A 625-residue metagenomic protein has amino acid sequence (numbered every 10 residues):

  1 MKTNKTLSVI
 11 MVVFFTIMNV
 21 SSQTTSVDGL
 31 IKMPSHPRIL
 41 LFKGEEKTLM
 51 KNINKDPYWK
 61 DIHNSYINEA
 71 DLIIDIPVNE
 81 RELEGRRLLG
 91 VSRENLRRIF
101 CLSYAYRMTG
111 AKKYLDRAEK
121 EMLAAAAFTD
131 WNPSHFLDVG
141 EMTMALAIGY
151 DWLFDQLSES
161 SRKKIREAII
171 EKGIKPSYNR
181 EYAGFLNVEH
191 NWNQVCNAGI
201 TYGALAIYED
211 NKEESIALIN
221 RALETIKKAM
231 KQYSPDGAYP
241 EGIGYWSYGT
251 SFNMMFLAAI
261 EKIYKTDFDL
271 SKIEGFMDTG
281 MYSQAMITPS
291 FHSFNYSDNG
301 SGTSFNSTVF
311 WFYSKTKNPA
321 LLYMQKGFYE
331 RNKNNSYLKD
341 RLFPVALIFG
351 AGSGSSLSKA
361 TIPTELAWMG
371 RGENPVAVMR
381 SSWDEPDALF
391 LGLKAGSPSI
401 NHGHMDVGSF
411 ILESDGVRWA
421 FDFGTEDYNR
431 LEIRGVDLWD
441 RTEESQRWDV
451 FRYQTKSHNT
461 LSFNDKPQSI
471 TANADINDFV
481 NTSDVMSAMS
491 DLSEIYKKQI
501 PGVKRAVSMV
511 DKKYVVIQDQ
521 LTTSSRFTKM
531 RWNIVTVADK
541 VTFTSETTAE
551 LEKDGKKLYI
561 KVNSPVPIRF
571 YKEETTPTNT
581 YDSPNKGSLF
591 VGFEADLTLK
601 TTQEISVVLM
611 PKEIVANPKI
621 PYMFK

Functional and structural regions predicted by a protein language model:
M1-S26: Bacterial Sec-dependent N-terminal signal peptides
S22-T24, Y329-E330, N334, L431-K625: CBM-like, beta-strand-rich accessory domains located in the C-terminal region of large, secreted polysaccharide-active
S26-V27, I31-M33, P37, S381-E444 (+1 more regions): Terminal accessory carbohydrate-recognition/targeting modules of carbohydrate-active enzymes
R38-L40, G44-N54, W59-H292, N299-G300: Aromatic-lined, polymer-binding surfaces characteristic of secreted/periplasmic polysaccharide-degrading enzymes
Y58-I62, I67-R81, E365-W368, P375-V376 (+3 more regions): Beta-sandwich/jelly-roll carbohydrate-recognition scaffolds of carbohydrate-active enzymes
D138, W192, Y245, N401-D406 (+1 more regions): Histidine-centered active-site/metal-ligand motif
I207, Y248-W419, V480-D491, F593 (+2 more regions): Carbohydrate-active enzyme catalytic cores, enriched for enzymes that act on polyanionic acidic polysaccharides
